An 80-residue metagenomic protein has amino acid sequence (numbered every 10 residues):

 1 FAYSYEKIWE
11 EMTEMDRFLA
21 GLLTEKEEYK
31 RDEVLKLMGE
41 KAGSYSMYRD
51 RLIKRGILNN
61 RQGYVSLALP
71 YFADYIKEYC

Functional and structural regions predicted by a protein language model:
F1-A42: Winged-helix-like regulatory helical subdomains adjacent to P-loop NTPase cores
R17, S46, L69-P70: Non-catalytic, well-ordered alpha-helical scaffold segments
R31, Y45-M47, K77: Extended hydrophobic-aromatic, low-complexity segments
M38-R55, G63: Short amphipathic alpha-helical interaction segments
R61-S66, P70-Y71: Short, Lys/Arg-rich nucleic-acid/phosphate-binding segment
Y71-C80: Short, amphipathic alpha-helical interaction segments positioned at domain boundaries
